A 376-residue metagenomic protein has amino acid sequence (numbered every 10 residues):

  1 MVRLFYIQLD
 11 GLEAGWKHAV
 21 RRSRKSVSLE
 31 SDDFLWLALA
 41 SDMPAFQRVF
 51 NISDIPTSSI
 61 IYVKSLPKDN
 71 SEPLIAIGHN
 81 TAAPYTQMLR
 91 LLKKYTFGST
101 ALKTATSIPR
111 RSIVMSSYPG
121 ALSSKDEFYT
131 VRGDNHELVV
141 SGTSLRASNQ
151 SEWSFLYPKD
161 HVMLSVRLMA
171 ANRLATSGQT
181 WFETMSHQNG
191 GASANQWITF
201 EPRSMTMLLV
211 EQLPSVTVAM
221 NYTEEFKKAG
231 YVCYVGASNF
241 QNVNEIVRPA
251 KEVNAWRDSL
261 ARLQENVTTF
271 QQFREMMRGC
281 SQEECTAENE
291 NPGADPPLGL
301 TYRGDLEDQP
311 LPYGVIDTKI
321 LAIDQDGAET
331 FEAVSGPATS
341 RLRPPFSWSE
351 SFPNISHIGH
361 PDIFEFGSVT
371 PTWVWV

Functional and structural regions predicted by a protein language model:
M1-A76, N80-Q87, F97-K125, E137 (+2 more regions): C-terminus-biased signal that marks the final domain/tail of proteins
K93-Y95: Aromatic/acidic cage segments in peptide-binding pockets
E127-Y129: Conserved thiamine diphosphate
R132-V139: Beta-strand-turn-beta hairpins that frame and shape the catalytic cleft of phosphate-ester-processing enzymes
